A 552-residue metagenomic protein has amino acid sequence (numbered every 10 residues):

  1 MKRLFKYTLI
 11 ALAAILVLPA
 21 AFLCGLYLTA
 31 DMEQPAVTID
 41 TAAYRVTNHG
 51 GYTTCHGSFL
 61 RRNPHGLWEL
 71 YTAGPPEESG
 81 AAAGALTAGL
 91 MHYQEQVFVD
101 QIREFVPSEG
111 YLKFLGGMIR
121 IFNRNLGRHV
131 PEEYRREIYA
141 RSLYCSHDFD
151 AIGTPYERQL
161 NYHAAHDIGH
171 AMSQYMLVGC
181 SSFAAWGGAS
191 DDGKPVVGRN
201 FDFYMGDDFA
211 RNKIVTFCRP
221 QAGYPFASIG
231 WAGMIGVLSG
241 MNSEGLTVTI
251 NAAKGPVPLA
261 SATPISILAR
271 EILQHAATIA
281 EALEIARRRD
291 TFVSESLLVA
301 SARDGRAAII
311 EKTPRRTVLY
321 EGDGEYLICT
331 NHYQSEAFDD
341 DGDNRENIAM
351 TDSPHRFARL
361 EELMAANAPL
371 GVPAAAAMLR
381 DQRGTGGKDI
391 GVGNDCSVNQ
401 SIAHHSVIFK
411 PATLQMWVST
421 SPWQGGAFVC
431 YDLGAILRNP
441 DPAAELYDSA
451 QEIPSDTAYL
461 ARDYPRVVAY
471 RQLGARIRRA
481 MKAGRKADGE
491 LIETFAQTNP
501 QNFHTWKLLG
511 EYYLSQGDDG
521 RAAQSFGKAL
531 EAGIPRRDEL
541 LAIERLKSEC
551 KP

Functional and structural regions predicted by a protein language model:
M1-A20: N-terminal Sec-pathway targeting helices
L9, S108-Y111, A253-V257: Short, flexible segments with low predicted structural confidence
P19-S173, L177-G179, L273-S296, S301-A307 (+2 more regions): C-terminus-biased signal that marks the final domain/tail of proteins
R158-L268, E284, H404-I408, M416-S419: Internal mixed beta-strand/loop scaffold within catalytic domains of large alpha/beta enzymes
A185, A300, I310: Short beta-strand-to-turn element immediately C-terminal to the catalytic PLP-Schiff-base lysine in fold type I
F201, N251, I310-R316: Short beta->alpha transition motifs characteristic of CBS
G240, E244, H275-A276, T313: Surface-exposed loop/turn and secondary-structure junction residues enriched for glycine/proline
T317-G322: Acidic, Ser/Thr-rich peripheral helices and adjacent loops at domain boundaries
